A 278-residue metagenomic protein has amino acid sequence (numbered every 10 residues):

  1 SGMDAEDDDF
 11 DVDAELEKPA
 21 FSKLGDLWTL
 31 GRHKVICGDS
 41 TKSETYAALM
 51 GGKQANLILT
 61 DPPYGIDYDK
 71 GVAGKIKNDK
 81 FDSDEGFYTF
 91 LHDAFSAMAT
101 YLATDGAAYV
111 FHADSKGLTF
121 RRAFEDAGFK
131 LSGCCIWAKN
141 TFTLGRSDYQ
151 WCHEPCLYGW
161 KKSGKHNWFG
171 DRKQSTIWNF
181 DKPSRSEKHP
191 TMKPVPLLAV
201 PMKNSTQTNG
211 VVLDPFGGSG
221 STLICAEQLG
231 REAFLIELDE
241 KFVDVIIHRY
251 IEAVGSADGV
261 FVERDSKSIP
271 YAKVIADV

Functional and structural regions predicted by a protein language model:
S1-V243: Core catalytic lobe of class I
K241-E252: Short alpha-helix adjacent to the SAM-binding motif of class I
E252-I269: Conserved phosphoryl-transfer catalytic core
K267-D277: Conserved P-loop NTPase motor core of helicases/translocases
